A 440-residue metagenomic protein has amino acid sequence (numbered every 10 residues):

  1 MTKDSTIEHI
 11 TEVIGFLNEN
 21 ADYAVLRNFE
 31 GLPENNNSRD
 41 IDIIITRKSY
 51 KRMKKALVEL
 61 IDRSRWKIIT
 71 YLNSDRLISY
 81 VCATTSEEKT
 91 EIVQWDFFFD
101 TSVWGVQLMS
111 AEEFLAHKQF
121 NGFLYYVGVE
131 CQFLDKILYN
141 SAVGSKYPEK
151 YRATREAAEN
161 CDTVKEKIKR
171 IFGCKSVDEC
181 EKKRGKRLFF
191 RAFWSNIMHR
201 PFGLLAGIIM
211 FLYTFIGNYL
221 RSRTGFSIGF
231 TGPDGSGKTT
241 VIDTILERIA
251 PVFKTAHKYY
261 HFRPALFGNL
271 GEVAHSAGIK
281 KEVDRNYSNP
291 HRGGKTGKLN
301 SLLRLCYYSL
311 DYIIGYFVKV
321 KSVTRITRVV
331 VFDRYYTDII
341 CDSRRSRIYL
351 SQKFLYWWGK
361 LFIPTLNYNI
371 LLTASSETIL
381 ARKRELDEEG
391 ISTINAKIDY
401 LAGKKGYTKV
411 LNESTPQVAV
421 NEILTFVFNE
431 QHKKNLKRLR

Functional and structural regions predicted by a protein language model:
M1-I41, I45-F226: Conserved NTP-donor binding/palm subdomain of two-metal-ion nucleotidyltransferases/polymerases, i.e., the charged
F190-L204, E377-R440: NTP-dependent small-molecule kinase module
F230: Hydrophobic anchor at the beta1->P-loop junction of P-loop NTPases
K238: Conserved lysine of the Walker
V241: Hydrophobic positions on the alpha1 helix immediately C-terminal to the Walker A/P-loop
V252-L270: Short beta-strand-centered segment that lines the nucleotide-binding/catalytic pocket of NTP-utilizing
P264-S346: ATP-dependent small-molecule kinase phosphotransfer cores that center on conserved nucleotide phosphate-binding segments
R334-L401: A glycine- and Lys/Arg-enriched "phosphate-lid" helix/loop adjacent to the NTP-binding pocket of small-molecule kinases
